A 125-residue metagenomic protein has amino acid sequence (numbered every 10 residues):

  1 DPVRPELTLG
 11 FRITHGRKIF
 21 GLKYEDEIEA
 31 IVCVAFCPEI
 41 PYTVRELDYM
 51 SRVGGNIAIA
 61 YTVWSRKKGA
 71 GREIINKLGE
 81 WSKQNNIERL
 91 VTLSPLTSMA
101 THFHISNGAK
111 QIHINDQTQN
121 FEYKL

Functional and structural regions predicted by a protein language model:
D1-E25: Active-site rim helix/loop that mediates acceptor-substrate recognition in acyltransferases
R17, G55, Q84-I87: Short, high-confidence coil segments that cap the C-terminus of an alpha-helix and link into the following beta-strand
L22, V34-F36, S65: GNAT/GCN5-related N-acetyltransferase fold signature
D26-A30, H113: A structural microfeature
I31-I59: Conserved acyl-donor/pantetheine-binding loop and adjacent beta-alpha core of acyl/acetyltransferases and related
S65-K83, S106: Conserved acetyl-CoA-binding loop-helix of GNAT-fold acetyltransferases
V91-H102: Conserved beta-strand-loop-alpha-helix junction that forms the acyl-donor binding cleft
L93, I105, K110-Y123: Conserved catalytic-core motifs of GNAT/GCN5-like acyltransferases
